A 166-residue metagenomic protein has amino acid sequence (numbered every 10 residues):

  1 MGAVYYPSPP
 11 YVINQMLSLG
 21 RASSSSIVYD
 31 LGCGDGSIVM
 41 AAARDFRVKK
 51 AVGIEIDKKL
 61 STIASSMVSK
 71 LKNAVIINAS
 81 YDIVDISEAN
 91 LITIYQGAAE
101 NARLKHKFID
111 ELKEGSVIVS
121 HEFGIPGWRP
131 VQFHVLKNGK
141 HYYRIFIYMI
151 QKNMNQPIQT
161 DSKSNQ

Functional and structural regions predicted by a protein language model:
M1-S24: S-adenosyl-L-methionine
S25-G34: Conserved class I S-adenosyl-L-methionine
S37-V48: Conserved SAM-binding loop of SAM-dependent methyltransferases across substrates and taxa, primarily the Class I
K50-E55: Conserved SAM-binding motif I beta-strand of class I
D57-L60: Conserved short alpha-helix immediately C-terminal to the canonical SAM/SAH-binding motif I of Rossmann-like
T62-E88: S-adenosyl-L-methionine
A89-R103: A short SAM/SAH-binding and catalytic strip from SAM-dependent methyltransferases
A99-N165: C-terminal substrate-binding/active-site "lid" region of AdoMet-derived donor-dependent transferases
